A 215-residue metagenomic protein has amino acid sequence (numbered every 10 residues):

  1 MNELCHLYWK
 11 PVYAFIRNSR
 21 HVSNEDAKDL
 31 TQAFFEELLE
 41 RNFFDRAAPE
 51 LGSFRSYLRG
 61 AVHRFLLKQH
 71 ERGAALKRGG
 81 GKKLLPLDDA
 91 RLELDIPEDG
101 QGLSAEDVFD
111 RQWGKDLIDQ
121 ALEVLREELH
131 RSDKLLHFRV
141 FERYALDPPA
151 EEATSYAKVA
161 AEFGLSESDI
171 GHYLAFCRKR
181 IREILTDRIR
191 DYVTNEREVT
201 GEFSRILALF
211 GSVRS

Functional and structural regions predicted by a protein language model:
M1-S215: Intrinsic, short, N-terminal disordered tails of RNA polymerase sigma-factor systems
